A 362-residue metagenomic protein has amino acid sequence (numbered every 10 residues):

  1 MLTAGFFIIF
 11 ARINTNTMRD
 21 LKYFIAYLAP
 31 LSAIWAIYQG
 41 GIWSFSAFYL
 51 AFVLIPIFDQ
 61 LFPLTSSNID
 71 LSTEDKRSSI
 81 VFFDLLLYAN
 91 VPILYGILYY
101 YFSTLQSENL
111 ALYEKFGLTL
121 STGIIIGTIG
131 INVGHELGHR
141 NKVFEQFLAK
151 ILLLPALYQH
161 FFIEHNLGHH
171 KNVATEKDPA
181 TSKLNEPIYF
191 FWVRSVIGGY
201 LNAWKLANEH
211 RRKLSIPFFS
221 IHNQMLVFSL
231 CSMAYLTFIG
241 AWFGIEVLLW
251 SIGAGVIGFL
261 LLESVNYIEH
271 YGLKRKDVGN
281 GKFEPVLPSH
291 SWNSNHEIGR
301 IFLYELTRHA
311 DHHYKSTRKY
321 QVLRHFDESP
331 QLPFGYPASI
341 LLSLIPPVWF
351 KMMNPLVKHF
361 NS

Functional and structural regions predicted by a protein language model:
M1-T17: N-terminal amphipathic/basic-hydrophobic helices that include classical n-h-c signal peptides and signal-anchor
N16-F62, V81-Q106, Y113-G127, S220-S264 (+1 more regions): Alpha-helical bilayer-embedded segments of polytopic membrane proteins, i.e., transmembrane/intramembrane helices
N16-I37, K142-K150, L154-Q224, E246 (+1 more regions): Cytosolic/stromal cytosol-facing helical appendages immediately following the last transmembrane segment
I57-S67, T128-G134, Q159-F162, L261-H270: Juxtamembrane membrane-interface segments at transmembrane alpha-helix termini
L61-K76, K274: Membrane-helix interface/capping segments
T65-N68, T104-S107, G138, G272 (+1 more regions): Juxtamembrane transmembrane-helix termini
D70-V196: Intramembrane catalytic core of multi-pass membrane enzymes that act on lipidic substrates
T128-N132, S251, I301, E305 (+1 more regions): Short alpha-helical catalytic segment bearing the HExxH-like zincin motif of zinc-dependent metalloproteases
